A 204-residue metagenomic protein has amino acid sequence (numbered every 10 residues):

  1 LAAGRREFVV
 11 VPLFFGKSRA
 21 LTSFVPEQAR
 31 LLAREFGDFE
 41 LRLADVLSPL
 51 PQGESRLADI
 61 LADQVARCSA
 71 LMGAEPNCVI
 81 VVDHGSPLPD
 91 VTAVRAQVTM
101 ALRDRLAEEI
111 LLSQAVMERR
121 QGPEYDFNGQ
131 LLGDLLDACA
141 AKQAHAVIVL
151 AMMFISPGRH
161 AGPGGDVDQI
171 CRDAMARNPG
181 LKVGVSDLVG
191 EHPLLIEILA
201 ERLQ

Functional and structural regions predicted by a protein language model:
L1-Q204: Extended amphipathic ligand-handling, pore-lining, and cofactor/metal-binding catalytic surfaces
